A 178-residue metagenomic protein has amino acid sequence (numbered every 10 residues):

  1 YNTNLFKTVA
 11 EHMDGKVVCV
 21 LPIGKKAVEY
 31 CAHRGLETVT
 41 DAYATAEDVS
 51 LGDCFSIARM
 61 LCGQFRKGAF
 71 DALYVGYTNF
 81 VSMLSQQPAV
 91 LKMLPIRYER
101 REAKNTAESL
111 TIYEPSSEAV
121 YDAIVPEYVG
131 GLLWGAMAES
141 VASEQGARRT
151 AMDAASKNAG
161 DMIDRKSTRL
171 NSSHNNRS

Functional and structural regions predicted by a protein language model:
Y1-R169, S178: C-terminal beta-strand-loop-alpha-helix "lid" module of Rossmann-like NAD(P)-dependent dehydrogenases
S172-S173: Serine residues within intrinsically disordered or low-complexity segments
